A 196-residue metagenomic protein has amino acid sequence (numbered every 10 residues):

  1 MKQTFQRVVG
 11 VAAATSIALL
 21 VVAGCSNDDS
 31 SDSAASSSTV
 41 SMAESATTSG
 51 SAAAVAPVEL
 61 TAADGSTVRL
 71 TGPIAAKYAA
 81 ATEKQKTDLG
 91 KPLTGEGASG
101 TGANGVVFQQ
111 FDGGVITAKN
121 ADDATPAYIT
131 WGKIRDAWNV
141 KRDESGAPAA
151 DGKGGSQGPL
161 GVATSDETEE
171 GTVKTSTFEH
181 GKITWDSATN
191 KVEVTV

Functional and structural regions predicted by a protein language model:
T4-V11, T15-V196: Extended, compositionally biased repeat/scaffold regions that form elongated interaction surfaces
